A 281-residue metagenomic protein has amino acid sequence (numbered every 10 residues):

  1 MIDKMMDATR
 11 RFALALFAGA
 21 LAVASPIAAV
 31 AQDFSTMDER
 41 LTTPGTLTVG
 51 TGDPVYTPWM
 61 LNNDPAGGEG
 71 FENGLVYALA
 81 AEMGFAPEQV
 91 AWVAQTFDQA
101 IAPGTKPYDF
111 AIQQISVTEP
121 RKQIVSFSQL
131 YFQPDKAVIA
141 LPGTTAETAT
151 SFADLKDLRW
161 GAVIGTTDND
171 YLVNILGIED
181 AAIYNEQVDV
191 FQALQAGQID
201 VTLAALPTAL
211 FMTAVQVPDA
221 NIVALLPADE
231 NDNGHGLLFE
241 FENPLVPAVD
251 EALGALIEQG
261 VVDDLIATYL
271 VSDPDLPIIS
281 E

Functional and structural regions predicted by a protein language model:
Q32-D33, T167-A181, N221-I222, L253-E281: Ligand-binding clefts/hinges and TM-proximal coupling segments of bilobed small-molecule sensing domains
Q32-Q114, Q123: Extracytoplasmic small-molecule ligand-binding "clamshell" domains of the periplasmic binding protein/Venus flytrap
D53, Q133-A140, L206-P207, T213-G254 (+1 more regions): Periplasmic-binding protein-like
L61-P65, V76-E88, F152, T167-N185 (+1 more regions): Ligand-binding cleft/hinge of the Venus flytrap
N73-M83, T144, D157-L158, I164-T166 (+1 more regions): Extended ligand-binding regions for polar small-molecule ligands
V90-A102, E147-T148, A182-Q192, A196: Short helix-initiation/N-cap motifs at beta->coil->alpha
Q99, I115-I124, Y171-N174, D200-N231: A ligand-binding cleft/hinge motif common to bilobed small-molecule-binding domains
L141-R159: Flexible hinge/capping segments at coil-to-helix
